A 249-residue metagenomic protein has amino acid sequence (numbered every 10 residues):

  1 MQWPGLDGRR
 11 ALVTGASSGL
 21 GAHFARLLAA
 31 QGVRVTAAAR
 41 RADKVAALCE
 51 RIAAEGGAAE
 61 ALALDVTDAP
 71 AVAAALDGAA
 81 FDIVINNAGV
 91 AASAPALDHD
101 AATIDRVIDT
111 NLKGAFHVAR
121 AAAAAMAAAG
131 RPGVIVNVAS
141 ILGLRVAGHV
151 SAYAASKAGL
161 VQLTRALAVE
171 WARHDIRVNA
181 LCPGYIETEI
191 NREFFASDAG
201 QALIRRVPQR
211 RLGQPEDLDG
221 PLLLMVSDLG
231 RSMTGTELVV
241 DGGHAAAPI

Functional and structural regions predicted by a protein language model:
M1-Q2, R145, L223, T234-I249: Short C-terminal tail/terminal secondary-structure segment of NAD(P)H-dependent dehydrogenase/reductase domains
R10, S17-S18: Conserved glycine-rich cofactor-binding loop
P95-A96, D100-I108, N191, L203: Substrate-binding pocket helix/loop in short-chain dehydrogenase/reductase
L97, R145-S151, R173-H174, R210 (+1 more regions): Active-site loop immediately N-terminal to the catalytic Tyr-X3-Lys motif of short-chain dehydrogenase/reductase
A119, S156, T164: Active-site helix of classical SDR
A124, V169-R173, R231: Alpha-helical segment proximal to the catalytic Tyr-Lys
S140: Residue(s) in the substrate-gating loop at a strand-loop-helix junction that position the organic substrate next
